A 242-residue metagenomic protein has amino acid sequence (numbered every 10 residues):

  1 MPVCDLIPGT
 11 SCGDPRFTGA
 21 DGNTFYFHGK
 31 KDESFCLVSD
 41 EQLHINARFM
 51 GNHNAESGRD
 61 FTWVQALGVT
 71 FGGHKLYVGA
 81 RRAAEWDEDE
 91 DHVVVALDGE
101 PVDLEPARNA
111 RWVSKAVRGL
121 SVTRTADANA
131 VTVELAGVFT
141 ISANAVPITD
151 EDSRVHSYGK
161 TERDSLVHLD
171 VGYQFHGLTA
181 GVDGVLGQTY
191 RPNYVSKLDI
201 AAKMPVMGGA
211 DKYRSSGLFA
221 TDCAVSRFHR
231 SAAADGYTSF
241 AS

Functional and structural regions predicted by a protein language model:
P2-S242: Von Willebrand factor type D
